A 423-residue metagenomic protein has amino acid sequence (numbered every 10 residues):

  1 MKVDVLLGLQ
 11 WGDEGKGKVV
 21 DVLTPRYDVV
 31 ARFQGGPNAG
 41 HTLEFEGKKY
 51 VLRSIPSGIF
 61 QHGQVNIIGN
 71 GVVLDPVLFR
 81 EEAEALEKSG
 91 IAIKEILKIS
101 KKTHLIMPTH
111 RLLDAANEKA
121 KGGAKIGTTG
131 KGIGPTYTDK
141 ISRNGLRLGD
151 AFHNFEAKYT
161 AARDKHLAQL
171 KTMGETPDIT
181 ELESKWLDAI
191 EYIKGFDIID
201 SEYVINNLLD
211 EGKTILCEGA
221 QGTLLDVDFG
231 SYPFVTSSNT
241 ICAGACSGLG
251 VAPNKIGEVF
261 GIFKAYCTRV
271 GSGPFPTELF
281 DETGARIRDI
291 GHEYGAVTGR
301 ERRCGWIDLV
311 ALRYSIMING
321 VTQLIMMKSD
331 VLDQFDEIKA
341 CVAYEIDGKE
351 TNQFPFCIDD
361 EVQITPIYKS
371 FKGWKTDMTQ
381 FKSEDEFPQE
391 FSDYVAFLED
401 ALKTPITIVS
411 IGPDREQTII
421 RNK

Functional and structural regions predicted by a protein language model:
M1-K423: Non-transmembrane, aqueous-exposed alpha-helical and coiled segments at domain scale
